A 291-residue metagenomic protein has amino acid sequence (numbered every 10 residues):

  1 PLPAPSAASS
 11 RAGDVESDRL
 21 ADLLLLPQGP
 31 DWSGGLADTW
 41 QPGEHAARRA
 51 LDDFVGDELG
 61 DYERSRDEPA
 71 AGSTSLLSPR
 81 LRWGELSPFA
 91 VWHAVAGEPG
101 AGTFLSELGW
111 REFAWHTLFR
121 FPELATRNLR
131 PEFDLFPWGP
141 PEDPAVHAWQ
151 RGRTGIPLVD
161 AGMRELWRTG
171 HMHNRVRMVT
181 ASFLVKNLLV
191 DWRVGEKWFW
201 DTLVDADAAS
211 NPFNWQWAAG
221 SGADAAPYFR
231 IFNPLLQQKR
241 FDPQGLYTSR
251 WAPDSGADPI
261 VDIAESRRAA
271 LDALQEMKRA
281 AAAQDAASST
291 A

Functional and structural regions predicted by a protein language model:
P1-F133, Q237-A291: Glycine/tryptophan-enriched, flexible segments
G72-S249: Active-site-proximal binding-pocket segments
